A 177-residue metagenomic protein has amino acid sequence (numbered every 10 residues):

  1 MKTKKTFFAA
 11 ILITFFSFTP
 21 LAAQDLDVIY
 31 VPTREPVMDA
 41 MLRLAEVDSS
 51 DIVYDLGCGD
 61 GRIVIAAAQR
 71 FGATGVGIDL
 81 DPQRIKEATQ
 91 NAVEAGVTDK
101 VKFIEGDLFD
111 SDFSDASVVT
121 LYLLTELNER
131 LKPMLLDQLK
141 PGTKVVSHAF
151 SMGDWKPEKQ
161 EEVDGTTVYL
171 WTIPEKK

Functional and structural regions predicted by a protein language model:
M1-I11: Bacterial N-terminal signal peptides that target proteins for export
F15-D48: Class I SAM-dependent transferase core
S50-G59: Conserved class I S-adenosyl-L-methionine
G61-I65: Glycine-rich SAM-binding Motif I of class I
T74-D79: Conserved SAM-binding motif I beta-strand of class I
P82-D115: S-adenosyl-L-methionine
S114-R130: A short SAM/SAH-binding and catalytic strip from SAM-dependent methyltransferases
E126-K177: C-terminal substrate-binding/active-site "lid" region of AdoMet-derived donor-dependent transferases
